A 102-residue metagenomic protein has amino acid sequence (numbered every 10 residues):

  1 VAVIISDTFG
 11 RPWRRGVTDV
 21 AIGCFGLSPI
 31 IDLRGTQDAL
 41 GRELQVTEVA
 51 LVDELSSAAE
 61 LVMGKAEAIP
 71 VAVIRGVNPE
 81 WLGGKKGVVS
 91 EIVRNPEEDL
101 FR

Functional and structural regions predicted by a protein language model:
V1-R102: A structural signal for small-residue-enriched, beta-sheet-centric alpha/beta enzyme cores and oligomeric scaffold folds
